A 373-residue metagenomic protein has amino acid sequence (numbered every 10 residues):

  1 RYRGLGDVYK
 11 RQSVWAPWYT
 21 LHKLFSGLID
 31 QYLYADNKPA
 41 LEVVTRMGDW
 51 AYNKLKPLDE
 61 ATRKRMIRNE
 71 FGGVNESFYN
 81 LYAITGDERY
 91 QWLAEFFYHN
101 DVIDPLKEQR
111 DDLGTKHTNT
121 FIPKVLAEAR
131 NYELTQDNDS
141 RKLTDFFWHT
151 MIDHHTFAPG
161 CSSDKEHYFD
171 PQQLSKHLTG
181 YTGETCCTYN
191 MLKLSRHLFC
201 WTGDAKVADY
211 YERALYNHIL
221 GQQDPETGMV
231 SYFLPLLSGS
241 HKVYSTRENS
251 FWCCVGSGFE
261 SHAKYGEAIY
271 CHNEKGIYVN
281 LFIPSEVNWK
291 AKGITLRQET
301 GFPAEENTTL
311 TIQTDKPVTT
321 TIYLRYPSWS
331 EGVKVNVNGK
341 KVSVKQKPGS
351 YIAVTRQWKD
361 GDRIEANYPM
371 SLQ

Functional and structural regions predicted by a protein language model:
R1-Q373: Glycan-recognition and catalytic cores of secretory/periplasmic carbohydrate-active enzymes
